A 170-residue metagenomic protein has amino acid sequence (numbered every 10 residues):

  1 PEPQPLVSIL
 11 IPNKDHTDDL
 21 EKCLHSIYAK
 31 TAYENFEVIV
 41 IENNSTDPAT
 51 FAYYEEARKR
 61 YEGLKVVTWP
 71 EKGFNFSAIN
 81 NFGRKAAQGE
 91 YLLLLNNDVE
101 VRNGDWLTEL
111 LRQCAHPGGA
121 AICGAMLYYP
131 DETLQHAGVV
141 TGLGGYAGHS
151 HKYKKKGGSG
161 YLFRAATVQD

Functional and structural regions predicted by a protein language model:
P1-A29: N-proximal low-complexity "stem/linker" segments adjacent to membrane-targeting elements
D15, N43-T46, D98: Conserved short acidic donor-positioning loop in nucleotide-sugar-dependent glycosyltransferases
L24-H25, F51, N81, G89 (+1 more regions): Short alpha-helix within the catalytic core of nucleotide-sugar-dependent glycosyltransferases
Y28-K72: Acidic donor-binding segment of Leloir-type glycosyltransferases
N75-A78, K85, V140-D170: A recurrent flexible, glycine/aromatic-enriched loop bordering the glycosyltransferase active site that acts as
L92: Short aromatic/hydrophobic "clamp" motif used to bind/position activated sugar donors
V99-Y146: Conserved donor NDP-sugar-binding/catalytic core segment of glycosyltransferases
